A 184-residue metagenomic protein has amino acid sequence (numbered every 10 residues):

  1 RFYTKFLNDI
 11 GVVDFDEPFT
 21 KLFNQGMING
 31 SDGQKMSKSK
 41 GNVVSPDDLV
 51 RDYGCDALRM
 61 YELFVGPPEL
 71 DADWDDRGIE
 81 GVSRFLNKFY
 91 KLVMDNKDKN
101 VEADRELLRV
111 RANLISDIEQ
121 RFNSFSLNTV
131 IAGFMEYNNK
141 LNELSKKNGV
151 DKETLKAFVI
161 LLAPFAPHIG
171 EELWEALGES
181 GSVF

Functional and structural regions predicted by a protein language model:
F2-Y3, V12-D16, D48-F184: Helix-rich, typically C-terminal accessory recognition domains appended to large enzymatic cores
T4-D9, V44: Short alpha-helical segments and helix-capping/turn motifs at coil-helix boundaries
Q25: Cation-handling catalytic/transport regions enriched in His/Asp/Glu
S39-D47, R51: C-terminal, charged and often intrinsically disordered regions of DNA end-processing helicases and nucleases
